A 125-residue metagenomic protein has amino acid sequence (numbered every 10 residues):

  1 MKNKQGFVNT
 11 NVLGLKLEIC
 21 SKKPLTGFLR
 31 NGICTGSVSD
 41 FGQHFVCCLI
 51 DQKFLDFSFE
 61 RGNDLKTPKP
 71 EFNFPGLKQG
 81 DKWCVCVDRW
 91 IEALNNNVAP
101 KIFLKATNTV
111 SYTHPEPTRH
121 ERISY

Functional and structural regions predicted by a protein language model:
K2-K53, P115: Extended boundary segments
I50-D64: Short, basic/aromatic beta-hairpin or loop at an interaction surface
K66-N73: Short alpha-helix capping/helix-loop boundary micro-motifs
W90-Y112: Short, compositionally biased
Y112-T118: Conserved small/polar residues in nucleotide/adenosyl-binding loops
I123-Y125: Hydrophobic alpha-helical segments, chiefly the membrane-spanning helices and signal/signal-anchor peptides
